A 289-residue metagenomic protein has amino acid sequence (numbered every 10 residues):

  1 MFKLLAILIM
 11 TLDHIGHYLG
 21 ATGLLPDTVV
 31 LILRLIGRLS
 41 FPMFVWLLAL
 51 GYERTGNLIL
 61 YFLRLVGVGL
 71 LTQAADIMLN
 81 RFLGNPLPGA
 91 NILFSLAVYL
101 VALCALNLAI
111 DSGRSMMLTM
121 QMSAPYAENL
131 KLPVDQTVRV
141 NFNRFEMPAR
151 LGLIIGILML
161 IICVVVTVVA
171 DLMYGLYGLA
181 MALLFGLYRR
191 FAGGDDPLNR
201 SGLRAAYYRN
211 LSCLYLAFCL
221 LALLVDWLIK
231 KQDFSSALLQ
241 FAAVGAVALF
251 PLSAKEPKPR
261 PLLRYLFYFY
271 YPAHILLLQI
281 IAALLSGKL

Functional and structural regions predicted by a protein language model:
M1-L289: Alpha-helical transmembrane segments and their immediate juxtamembrane cytosolic regions
